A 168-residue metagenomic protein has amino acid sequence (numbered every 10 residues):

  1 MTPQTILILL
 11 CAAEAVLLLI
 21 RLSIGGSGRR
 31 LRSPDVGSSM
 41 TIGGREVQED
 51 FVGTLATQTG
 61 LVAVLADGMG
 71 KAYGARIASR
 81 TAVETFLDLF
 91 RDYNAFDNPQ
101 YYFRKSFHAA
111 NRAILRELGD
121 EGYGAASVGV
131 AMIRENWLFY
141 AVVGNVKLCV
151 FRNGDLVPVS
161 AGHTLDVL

Functional and structural regions predicted by a protein language model:
M1-L168: PP2C/PPM-type serine/threonine phosphatase catalytic domain
